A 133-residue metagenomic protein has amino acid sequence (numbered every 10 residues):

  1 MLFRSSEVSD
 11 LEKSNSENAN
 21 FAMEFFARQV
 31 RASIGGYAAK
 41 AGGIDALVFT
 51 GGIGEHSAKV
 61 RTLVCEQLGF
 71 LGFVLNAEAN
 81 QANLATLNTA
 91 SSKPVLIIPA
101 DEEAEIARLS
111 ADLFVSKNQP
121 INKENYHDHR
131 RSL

Functional and structural regions predicted by a protein language model:
S5-N20: Amphipathic alpha-helix from the class-I
N20-K40, I44, V48, G54-Y126: Internal helix-turn-beta structural module
